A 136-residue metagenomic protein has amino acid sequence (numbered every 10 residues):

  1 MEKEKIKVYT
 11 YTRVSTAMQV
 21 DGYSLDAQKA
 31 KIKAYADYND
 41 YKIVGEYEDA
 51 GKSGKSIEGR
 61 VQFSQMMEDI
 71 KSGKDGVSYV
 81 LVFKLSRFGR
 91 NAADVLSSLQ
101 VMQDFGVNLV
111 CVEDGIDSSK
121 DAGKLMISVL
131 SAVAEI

Functional and structural regions predicted by a protein language model:
M1-I136: Short, structured surface patches at the beginning of a domain
